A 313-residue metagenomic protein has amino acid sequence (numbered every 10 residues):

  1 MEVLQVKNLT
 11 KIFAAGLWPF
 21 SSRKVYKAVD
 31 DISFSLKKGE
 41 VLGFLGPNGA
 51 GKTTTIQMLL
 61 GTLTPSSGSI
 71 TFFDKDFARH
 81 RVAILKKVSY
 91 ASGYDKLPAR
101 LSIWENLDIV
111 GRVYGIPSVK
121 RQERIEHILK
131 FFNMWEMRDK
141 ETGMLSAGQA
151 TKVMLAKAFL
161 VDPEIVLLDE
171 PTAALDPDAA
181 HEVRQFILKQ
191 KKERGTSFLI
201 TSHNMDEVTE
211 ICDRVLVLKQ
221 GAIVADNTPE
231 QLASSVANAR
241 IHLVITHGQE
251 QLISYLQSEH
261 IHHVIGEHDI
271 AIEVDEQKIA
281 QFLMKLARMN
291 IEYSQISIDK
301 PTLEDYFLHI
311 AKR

Functional and structural regions predicted by a protein language model:
G68-R79, I84, V88: Conserved ABC transporter NBD signature motif
S89, D108, R112, V119-M137: Conserved ABC ATPase "signature" region
E141-L145: Conserved ABC ATPase signature
D162: Conserved catalytic motifs of ABC-family nucleotide-binding domains
V166-E170: Catalytic Walker B motif of ABC-type/P-loop ATPase nucleotide-binding domains
Q185-E273: ABC transporter nucleotide-binding domain
